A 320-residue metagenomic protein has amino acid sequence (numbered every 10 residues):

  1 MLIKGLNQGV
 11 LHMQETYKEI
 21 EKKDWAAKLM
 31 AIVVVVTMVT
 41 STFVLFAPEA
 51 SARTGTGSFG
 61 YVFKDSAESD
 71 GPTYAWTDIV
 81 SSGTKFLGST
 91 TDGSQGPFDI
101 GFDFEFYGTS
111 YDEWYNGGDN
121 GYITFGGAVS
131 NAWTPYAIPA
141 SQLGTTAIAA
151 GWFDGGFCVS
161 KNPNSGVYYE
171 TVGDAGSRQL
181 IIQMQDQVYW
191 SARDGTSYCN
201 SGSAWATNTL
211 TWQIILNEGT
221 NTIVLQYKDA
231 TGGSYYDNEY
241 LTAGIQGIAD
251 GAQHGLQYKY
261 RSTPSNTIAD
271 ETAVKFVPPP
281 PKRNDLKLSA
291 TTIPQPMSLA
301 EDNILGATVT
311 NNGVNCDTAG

Functional and structural regions predicted by a protein language model:
M1-W25: N-terminal secretory signal peptides that target proteins for export/translocation
K22-V39: Sec-dependent N-terminal signal peptides
A31, A175, T207, A300-E301: Short coil/turn motifs at beta-sheet boundaries
T40-T54: Sec-dependent signal peptide cleavage junction
A52-R283: Extracytoplasmic Ser/Thr/Pro-rich, glycosylation-prone low-complexity segments
P280-G320: Extracellular/luminal regions of secreted and cell-surface proteins that mediate adhesion/ECM remodeling
